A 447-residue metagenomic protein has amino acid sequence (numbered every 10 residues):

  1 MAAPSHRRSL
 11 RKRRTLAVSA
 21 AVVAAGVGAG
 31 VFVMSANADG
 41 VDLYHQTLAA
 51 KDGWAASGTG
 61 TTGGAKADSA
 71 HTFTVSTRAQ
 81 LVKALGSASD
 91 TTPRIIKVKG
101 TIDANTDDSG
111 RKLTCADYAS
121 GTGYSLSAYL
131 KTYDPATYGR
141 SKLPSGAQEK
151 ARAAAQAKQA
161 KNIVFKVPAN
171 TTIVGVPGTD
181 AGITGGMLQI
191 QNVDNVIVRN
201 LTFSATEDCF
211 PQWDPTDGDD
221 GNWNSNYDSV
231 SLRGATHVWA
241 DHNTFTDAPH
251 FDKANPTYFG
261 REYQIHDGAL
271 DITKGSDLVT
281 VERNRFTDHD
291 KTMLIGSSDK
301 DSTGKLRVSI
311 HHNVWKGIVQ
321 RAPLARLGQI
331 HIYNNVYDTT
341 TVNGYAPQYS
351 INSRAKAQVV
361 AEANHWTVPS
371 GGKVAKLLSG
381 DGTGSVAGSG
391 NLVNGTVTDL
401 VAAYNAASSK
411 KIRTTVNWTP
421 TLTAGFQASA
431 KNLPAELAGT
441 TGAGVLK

Functional and structural regions predicted by a protein language model:
M1-A38: Secretory targeting and sorting signals
D39-H45: Cleaved targeting-peptide boundary
D52-K97: Acidic Gly/Asp/Thr-rich repetitive segments characteristic of extracellular carbohydrate-active and adhesion proteins
A79, T101-A104, G178-T179, G371: Acidic glycine-/aspartate-rich tracts in secreted/extracellular proteins
K83-T91, T106-T172, A181-R199, A205 (+2 more regions): Extracellular beta-strand-rich solenoid/capping regions of secreted or surface-exposed proteins that bind or remodel
A169-T179, D194-E207, D228, G234-F251 (+7 more regions): Right-handed parallel beta-helix
L324-K447: Extracellular beta-rich repeat passengers
